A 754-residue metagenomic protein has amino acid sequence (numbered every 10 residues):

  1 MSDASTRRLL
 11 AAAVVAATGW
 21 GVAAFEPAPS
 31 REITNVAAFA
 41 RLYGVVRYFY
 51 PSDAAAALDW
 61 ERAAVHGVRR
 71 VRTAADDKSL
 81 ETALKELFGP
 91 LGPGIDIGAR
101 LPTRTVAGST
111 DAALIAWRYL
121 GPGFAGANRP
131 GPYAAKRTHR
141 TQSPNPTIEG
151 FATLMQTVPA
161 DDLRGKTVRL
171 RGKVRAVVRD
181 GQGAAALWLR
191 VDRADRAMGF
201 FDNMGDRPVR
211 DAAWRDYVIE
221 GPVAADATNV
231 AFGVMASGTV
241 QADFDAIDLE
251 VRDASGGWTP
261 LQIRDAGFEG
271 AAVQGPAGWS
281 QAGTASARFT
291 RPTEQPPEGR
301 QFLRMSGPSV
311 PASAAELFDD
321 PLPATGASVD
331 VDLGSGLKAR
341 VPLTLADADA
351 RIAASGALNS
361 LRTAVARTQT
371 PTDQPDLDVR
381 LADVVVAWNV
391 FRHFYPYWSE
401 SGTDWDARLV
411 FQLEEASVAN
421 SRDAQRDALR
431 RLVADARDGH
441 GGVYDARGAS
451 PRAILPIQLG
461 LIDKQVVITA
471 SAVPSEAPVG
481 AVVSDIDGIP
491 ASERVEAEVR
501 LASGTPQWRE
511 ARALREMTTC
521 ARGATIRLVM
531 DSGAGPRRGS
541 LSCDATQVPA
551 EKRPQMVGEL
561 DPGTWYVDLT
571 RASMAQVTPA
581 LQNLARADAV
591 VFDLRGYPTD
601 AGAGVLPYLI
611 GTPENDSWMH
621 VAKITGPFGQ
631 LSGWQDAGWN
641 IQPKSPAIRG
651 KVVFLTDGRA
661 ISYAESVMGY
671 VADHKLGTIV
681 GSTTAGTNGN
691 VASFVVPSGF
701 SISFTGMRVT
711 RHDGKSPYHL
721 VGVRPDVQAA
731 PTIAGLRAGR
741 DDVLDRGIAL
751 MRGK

Functional and structural regions predicted by a protein language model:
S2-L10: Bacterial N-terminal signal peptides that target proteins for export
R31, V46-Y50, A55-D59, R72 (+11 more regions): Cleft-lining beta-strand/loop regions that shape enzyme active-site pockets
L42, V46-Y50, H66-R72, A387 (+6 more regions): Conserved PDZ fold ligand-binding element
Y50-F88, H393-H440: Amphipathic alpha-helical substructures
A74-G98, V418-G442, V499-A550: PDZ-domain C-terminal substructure recognizer with occasional recognition of PDZ-binding tails
T103-F151, M155, G299-A353, R362 (+8 more regions): C-terminal, low-ordered peptide segments at domain boundaries
Y119, Y133-T141, R426-V473, P554-E559: PDZ/PDZ-like peptide-tail recognition elements
S143-E316: Extracellular and organelle-lumenal recognition/adhesion modules and their flexible linkers in secreted
